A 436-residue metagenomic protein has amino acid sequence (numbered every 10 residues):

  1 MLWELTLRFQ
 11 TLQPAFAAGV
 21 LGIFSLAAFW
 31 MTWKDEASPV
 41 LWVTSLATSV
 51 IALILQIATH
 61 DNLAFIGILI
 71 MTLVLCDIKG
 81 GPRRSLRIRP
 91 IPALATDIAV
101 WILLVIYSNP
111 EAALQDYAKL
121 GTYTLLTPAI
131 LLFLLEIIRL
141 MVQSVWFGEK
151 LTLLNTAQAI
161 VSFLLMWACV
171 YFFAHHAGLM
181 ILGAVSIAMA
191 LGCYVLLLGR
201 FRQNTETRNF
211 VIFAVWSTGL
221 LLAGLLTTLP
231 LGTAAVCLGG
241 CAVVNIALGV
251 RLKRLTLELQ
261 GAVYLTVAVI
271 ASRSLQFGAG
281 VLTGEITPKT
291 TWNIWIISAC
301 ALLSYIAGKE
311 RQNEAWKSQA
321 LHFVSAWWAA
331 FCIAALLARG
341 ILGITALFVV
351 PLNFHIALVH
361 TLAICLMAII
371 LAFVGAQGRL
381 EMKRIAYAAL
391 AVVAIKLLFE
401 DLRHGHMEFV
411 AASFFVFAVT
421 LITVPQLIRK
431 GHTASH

Functional and structural regions predicted by a protein language model:
M1-A363, F373-K383, K396-H436: Extended, compositionally biased regions that are outside compact catalytic cores
M367-A368: Short alpha-helical packing/oligomerization segments
A386: Short, well-ordered alpha-helical segments that carry or flank key catalytic/ligand-binding motifs at enzyme/regulatory
A389-V392: Alpha-helical transmembrane segments of secretory-pathway, organelle, and plasma-membrane proteins
